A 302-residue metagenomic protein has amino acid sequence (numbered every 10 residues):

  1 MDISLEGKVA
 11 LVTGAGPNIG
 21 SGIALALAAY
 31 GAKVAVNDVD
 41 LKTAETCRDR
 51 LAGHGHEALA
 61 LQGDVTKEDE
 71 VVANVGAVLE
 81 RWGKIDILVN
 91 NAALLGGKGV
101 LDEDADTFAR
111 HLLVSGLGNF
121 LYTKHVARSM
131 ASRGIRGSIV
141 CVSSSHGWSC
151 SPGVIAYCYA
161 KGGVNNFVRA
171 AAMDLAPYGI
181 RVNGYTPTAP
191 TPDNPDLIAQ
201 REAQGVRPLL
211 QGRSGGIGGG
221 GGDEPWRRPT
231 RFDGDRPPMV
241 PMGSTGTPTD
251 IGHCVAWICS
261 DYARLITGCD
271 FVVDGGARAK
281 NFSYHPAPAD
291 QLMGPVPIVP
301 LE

Functional and structural regions predicted by a protein language model:
I3-A35: Canonical Rossmann dinucleotide-binding motif of NAD(H)/NADP(H)-dependent dehydrogenases/reductases, specifically
S4, F120, M242-V273, R278: C-terminal substrate-recognition "lid" of short-chain dehydrogenase/reductases
V89, A176, R181, I266-G268: Short, small/polar-rich loop/turn modules that mediate ligand/substrate recognition or access, typified
G99-R110, R236: Substrate-binding pocket helix/loop in short-chain dehydrogenase/reductase
T123, A160, V168: Active-site helix of classical SDR
R128, M173-P177, R264: Alpha-helical segment proximal to the catalytic Tyr-Lys
S144: Residue(s) in the substrate-gating loop at a strand-loop-helix junction that position the organic substrate next
